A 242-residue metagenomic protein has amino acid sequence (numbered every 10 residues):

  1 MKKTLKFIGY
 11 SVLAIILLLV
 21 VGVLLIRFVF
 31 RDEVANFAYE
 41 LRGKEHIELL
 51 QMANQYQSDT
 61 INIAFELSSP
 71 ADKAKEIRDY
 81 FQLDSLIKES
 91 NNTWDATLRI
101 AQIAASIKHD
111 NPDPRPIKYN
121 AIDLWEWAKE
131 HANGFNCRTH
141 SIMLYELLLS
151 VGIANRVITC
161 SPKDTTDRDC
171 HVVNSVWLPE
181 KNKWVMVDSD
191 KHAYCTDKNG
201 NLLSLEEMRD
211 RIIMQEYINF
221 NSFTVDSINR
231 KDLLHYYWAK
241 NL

Functional and structural regions predicted by a protein language model:
M1-L24: N-terminal Sec-pathway targeting helices
L18-Y39: Membrane-interface motif at the C-terminal end of an N-terminal transmembrane signal
E40, K44-F135: Secondary-structure boundary elements
N92-I103, T139, M143, S150 (+1 more regions): Extracytoplasmic/secreted proteins, especially bacterial periplasmic and envelope-associated proteins
N133-C137, I158-S161: Short His-Asn-centered micro-motif
I142-E216: Hydrophobic/aromatic-rich core segments of domains that either
L205-L242: Alpha-helical and coiled-coil interaction segments, frequently adjacent to or embedded within charge-biased
